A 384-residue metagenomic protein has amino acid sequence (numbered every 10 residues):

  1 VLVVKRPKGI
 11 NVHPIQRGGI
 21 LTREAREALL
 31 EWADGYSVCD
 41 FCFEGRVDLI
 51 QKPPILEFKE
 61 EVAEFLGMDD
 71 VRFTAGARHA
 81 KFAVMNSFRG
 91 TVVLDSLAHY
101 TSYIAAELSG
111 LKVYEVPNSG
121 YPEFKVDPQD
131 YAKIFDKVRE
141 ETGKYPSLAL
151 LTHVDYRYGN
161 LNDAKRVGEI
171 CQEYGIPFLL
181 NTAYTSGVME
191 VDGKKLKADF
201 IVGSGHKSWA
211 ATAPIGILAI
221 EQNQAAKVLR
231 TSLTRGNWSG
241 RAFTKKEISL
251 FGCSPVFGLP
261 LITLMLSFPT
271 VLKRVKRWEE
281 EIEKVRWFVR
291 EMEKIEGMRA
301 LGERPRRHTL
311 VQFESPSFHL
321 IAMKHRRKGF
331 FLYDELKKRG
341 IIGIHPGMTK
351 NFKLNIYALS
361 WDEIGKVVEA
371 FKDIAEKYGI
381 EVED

Functional and structural regions predicted by a protein language model:
L2, E283-I380: Conserved C-terminal alpha-helix-loop-beta "cap" of PLP-dependent enzymes that closes/shapes the active-site mouth
P14, A25-N86, L97: Conserved N-terminal alpha-helix of the aminotransferase class I/II PLP-enzyme fold
G76-A80, H99-Y100, Y121-F124, A183-V188: Short acidic loop-to-helix transition motifs that present clustered carboxylates
G90-P146: PLP-dependent aminotransferase-like
V113, F178-L179, A300, G343: Hydrophobic beta-strand scaffold residues
F124-T182, S186-G187: Active-site phosphate-binding strand-loop segment of PLP-dependent enzymes
D192-H206: Conserved active-site segment immediately N-terminal to the catalytic lysine that forms the internal aldimine
G205-R307: Active-site C-terminal subdomain of aminotransferase-like
